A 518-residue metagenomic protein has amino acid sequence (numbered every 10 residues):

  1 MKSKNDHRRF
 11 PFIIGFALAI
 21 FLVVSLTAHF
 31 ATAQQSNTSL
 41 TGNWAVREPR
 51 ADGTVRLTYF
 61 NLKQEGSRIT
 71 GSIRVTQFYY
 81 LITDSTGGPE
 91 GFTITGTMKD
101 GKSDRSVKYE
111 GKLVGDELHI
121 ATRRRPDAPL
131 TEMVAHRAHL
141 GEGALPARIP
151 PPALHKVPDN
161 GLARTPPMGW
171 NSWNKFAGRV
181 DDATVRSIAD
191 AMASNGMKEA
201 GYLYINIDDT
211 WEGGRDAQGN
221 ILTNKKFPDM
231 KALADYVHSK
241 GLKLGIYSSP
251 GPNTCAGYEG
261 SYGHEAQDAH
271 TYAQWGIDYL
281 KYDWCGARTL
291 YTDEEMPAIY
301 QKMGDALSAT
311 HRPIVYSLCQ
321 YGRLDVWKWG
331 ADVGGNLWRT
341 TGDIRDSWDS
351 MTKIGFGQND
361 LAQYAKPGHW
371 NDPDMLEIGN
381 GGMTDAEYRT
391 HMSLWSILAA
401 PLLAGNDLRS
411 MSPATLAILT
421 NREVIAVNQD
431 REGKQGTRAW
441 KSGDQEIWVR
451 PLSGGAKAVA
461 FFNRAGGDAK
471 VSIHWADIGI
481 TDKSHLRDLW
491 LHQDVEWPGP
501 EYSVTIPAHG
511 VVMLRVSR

Functional and structural regions predicted by a protein language model:
G15-T27: Bacterial N-terminal signal peptides
Q34-E117, A121-V134: Central antiparallel beta-sheet cores of small beta-barrel/beta-sandwich binding domains
P166-S172, G201-I207, K243-S248, D278-D283 (+7 more regions): Structural recognition of the beta-strand scaffold that forms the well-ordered cores of secreted hydrolase catalytic
N174, T184-T292: Aromatic-lined carbohydrate-binding/catalytic grooves of carbohydrate-active enzymes
Q267, S308-A309, P313-D407: Glycan-recognition surfaces
T390-A439: Catalytic cores of secreted or luminal carbohydrate-active enzymes
W395-L398, L403-G405, K441-I480: Carbohydrate-binding surface patches
W497-R518: C-terminal beta-strand-rich structural cap/linker in extracellular carbohydrate-active enzymes
